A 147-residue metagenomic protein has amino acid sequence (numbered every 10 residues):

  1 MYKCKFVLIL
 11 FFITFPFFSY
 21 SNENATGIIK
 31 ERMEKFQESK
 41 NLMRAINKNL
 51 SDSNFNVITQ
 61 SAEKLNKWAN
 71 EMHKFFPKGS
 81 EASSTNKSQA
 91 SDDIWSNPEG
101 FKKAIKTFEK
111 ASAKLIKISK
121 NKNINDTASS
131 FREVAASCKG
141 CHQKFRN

Functional and structural regions predicted by a protein language model:
M1-V7: Bacterial N-terminal signal peptides that target proteins for export
T14-F18: N-terminal signal peptide c-region/cleavage motif recognized by signal peptidases
Y20-E23: Boundary of Sec targeting at the N-terminus
T26-V57, E63-N147: Sequence context surrounding c-type heme c attachment/ligation sites in exported
